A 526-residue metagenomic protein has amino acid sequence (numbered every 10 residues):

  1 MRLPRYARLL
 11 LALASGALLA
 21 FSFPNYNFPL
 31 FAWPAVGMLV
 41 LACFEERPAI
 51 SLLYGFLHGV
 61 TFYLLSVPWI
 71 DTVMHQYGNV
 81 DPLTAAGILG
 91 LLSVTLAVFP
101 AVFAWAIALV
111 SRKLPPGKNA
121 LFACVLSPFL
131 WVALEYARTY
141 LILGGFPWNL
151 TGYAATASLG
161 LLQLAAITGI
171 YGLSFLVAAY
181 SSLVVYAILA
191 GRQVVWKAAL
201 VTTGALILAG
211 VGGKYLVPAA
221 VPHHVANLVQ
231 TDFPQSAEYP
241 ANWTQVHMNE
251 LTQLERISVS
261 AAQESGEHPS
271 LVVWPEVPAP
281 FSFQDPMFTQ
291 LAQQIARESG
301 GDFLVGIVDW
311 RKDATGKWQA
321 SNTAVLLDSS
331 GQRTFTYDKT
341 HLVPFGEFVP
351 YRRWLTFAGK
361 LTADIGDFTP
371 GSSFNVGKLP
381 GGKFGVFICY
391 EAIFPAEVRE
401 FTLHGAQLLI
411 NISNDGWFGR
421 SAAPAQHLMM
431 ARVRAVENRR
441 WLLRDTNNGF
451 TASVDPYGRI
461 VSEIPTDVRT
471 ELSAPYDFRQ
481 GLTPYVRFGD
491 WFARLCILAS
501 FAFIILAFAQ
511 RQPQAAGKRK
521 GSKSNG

Functional and structural regions predicted by a protein language model:
M1-Y215, G419-R420, A431-R434, T446-V454 (+3 more regions): Membrane-embedded alpha-helical bundles of multi-pass enzymes that act on lipidic or dolichyl-linked glycan substrates
A20, W105, L228, A324-L326 (+4 more regions): Conserved hydrophobic/aromatic beta-strand scaffold that supports enzyme active sites
F23-M38, F62-W69, V73, Q230-T231 (+3 more regions): Short, conserved active-site loops that position catalytic residues or coordinate cofactors/metal ions across diverse
L64, G145-W148, V221-V225, H268-P269 (+6 more regions): A structure-centric signal for secondary-structure junctions around beta-strands
T72-G87, L114, T139-A166, A320-P395 (+1 more regions): Active-site catalytic loop in hydrolytic enzyme cores
L96, P278-A279, Q284-V305, K317 (+2 more regions): CN hydrolase (nitrilase-like) catalytic-core segments centered on the catalytic cysteine and neighboring Lys/Glu
A157, Q235, K312, R333 (+4 more regions): Flexible, glycine-rich phosphate/dinucleotide-binding loops and adjacent beta-alpha linkers at cofactor/substrate
G213-F345, V376-P380, V386, Y390-A392 (+1 more regions): Soluble catalytic regions of membrane-associated enzymes that act on cell-envelope and secretory-pathway components
